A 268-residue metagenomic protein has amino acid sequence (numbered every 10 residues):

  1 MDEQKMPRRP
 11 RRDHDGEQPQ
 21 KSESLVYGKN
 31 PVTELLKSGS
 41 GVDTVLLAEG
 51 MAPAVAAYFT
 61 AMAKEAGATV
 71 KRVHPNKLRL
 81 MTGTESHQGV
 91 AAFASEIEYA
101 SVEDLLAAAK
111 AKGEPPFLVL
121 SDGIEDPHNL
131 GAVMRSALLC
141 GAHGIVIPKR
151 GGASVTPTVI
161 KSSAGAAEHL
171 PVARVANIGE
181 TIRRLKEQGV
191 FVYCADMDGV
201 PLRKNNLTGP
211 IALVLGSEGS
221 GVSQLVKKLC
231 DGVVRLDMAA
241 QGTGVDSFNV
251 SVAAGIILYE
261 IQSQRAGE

Functional and structural regions predicted by a protein language model:
M1-A108: N-terminal positively charged helical leader segments and presequences
T33, I160-A166, K228-E268: Structured adenosyl-cofactor binding patch, chiefly the S-adenosyl-L-methionine
K37-G41, A107-V200, K204: RNA substrate-binding interface of SAM-dependent RNA methyltransferases
G50-M51, N76, R150-G152, E218-S220 (+1 more regions): Short, acidic/turn-prone active-site loops that include or flank metal/cofactor- and phosphate-binding residues
V55, G152-T158, S220-L229: Short, glycine/polar-rich helix-capping loops at beta-to-alpha or helix-loop-helix junctions that flank or form
K64, I182-K186, Q262: Surface-exposed amphipathic alpha-helices with a cationic face
